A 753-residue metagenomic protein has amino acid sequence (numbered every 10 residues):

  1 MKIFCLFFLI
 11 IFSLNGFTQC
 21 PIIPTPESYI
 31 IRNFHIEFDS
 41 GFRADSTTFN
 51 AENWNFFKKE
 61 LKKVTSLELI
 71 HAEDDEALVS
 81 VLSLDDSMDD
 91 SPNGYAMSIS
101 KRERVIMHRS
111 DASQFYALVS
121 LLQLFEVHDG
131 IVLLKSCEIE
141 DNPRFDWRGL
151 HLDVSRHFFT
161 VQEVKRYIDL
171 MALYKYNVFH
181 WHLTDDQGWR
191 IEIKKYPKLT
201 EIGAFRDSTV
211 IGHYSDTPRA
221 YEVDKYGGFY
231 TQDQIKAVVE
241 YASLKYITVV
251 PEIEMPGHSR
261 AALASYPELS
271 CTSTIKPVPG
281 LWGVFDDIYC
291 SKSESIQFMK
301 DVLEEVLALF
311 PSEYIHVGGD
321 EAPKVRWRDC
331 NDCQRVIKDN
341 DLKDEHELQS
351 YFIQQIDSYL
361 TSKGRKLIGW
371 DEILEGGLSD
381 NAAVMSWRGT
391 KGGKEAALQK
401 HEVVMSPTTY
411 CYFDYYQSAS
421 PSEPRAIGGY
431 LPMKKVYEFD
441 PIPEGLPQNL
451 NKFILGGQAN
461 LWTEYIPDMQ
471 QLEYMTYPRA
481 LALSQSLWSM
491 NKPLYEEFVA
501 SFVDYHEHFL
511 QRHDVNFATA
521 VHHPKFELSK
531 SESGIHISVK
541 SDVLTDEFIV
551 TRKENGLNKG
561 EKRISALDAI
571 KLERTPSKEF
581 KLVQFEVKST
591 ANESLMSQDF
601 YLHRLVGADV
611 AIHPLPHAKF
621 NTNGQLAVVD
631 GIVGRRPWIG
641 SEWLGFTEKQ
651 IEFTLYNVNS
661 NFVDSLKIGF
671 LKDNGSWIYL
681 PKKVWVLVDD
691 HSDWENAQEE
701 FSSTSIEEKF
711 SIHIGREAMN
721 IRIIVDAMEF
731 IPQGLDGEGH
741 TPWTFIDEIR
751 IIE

Functional and structural regions predicted by a protein language model:
I3-L14: Sec-dependent N-terminal signal peptides
Q19-W147, Q471, L487-H513: Contiguous, structured surface segment used for ligand recognition
C20, M88-Y314, Q355, Y359 (+1 more regions): Feature activates predominantly on carbohydrate-active enzymes
S40, S46, E76, S87 (+9 more regions): Coil residues (strongly favoring Ser/Thr
F285-D380, W387-T390, K394: Active-site neighborhood of glycoside hydrolase catalytic domains
L367-E372, G377-A382, R388-V539: Flexible, acidic glycine-rich loops studded with aromatic residues
S501-T654, K667, L671, L680: Short, compositionally stereotyped local motifs that mark structural "simplifiers"
R636-E695, S703-E753: Aromatic, loop-rich ligand-recognition surfaces of beta-strand-rich domains
